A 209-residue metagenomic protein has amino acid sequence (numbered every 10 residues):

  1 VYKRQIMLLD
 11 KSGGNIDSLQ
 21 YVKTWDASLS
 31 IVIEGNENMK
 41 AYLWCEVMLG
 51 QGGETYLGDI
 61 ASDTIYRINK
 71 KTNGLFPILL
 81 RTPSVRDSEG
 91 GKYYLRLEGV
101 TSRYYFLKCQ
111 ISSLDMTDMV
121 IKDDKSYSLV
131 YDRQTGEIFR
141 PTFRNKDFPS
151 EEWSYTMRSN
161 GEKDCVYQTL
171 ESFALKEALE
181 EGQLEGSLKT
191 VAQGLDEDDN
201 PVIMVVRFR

Functional and structural regions predicted by a protein language model:
V1-Y2: Short, small-residue-biased leader/transition segments that mark boundaries at the very start of proteins
I6-L8, I65, S126-D132, I203-V205: Hydrophobic beta-strand positions in blades of beta-propellers and related beta-sheet-rich domains
L8-K70: Loop-centered beta-sheet repeat module
G14-K40, G74-K92, T135-S154: Surface-exposed loop and turn segments in beta-propeller and other repeat-based domains that flank or scaffold
S30-E54, K92-Y105, Y155-E162, F208: Structural signature of eukaryotic scaffold interfaces centered on beta-propeller domains
T55-Y56, M116-K122, A192-D196: Short consensus segments that form the blades of beta-propeller domains, in both extracellular/periplasmic
G91-E162, Q168-E171: Loop/turn-rich, solvent-exposed surfaces of beta-rich toroidal or solenoidal domains
G161-R209: Blade-level signature of beta-propeller repeat domains, shared across WD40, Kelch, NHL, RCC1 and BNR/Asp-box propellers
